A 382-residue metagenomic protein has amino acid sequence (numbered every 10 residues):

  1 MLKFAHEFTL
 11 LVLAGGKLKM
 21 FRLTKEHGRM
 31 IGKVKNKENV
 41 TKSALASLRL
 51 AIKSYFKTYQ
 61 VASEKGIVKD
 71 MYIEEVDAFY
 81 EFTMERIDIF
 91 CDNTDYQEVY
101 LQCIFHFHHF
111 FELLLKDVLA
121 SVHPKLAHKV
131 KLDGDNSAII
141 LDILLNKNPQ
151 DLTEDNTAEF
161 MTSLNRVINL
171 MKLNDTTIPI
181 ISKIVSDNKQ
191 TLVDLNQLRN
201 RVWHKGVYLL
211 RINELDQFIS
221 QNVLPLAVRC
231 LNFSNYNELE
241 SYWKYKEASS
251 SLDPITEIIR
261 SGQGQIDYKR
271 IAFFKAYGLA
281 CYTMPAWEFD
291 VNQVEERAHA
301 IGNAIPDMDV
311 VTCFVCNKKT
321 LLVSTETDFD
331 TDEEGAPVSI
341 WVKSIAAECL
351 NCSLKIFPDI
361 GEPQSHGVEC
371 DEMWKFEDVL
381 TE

Functional and structural regions predicted by a protein language model:
A5, L11-F105, H109, D117-V118 (+3 more regions): Charged alpha-helical initiation segments
V34-K42, T94-Q102, S186-V193, A300-N303 (+2 more regions): Short, solvent-exposed segments of well-ordered alpha helices
S43, L50, H106, D187 (+3 more regions): Charged, amphipathic alpha-helical oligomerization/scaffolding segments
V68-K69, L119-A138, D216-L224, H366-W374: Amphipathic alpha-helical scaffolding segments
L113-H128, H204, R211-L215, Y236 (+1 more regions): Short, solvent-exposed secondary-structure capping/transition elements
A120-N188: A broadly used, surface-exposed interaction patch
I180-I212: Histidine-centered, metal-coordinating catalytic motifs and their short helical/loop contexts
Q190, V207-E382: Polyanionic, low-complexity intrinsically disordered segments
